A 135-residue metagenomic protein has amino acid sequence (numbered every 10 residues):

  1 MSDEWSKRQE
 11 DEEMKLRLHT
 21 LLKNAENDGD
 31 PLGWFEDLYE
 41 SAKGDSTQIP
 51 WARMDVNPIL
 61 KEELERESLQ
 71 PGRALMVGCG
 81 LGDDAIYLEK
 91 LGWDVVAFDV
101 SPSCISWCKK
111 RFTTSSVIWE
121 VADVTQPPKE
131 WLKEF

Functional and structural regions predicted by a protein language model:
M1-L69: Conserved class I S-adenosyl-L-methionine
Q70-G80: Conserved class I S-adenosyl-L-methionine
L81-W93: Conserved SAM-binding loop of SAM-dependent methyltransferases across substrates and taxa, primarily the Class I
D94-D99: Conserved SAM-binding motif I beta-strand of class I
S101-S103: Conserved SAM/SAH-binding beta-strand->alpha-helix loop
C108-K109: Conserved SAM-binding loop
T114-Q126: Conserved SAM-binding strand-loop segment of SAM-dependent methyltransferases
K129-F135: A short acidic, Gly/Pro-enriched loop at the edge of an enzyme's catalytic core that lines a small-molecule cofactor
